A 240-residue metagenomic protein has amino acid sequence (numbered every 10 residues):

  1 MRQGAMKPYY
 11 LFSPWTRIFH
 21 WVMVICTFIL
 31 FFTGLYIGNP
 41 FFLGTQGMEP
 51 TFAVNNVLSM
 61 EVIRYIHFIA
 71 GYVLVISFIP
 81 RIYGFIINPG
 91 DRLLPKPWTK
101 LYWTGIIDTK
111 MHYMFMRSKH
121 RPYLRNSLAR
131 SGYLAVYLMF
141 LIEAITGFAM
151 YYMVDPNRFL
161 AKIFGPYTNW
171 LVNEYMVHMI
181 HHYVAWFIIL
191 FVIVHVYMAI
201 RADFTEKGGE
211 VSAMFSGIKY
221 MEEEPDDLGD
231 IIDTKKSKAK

Functional and structural regions predicted by a protein language model:
M1-K240: Membrane-embedded alpha-helical bundles that constitute the cytochrome b-like, heme-associated redox core of multi-pass
